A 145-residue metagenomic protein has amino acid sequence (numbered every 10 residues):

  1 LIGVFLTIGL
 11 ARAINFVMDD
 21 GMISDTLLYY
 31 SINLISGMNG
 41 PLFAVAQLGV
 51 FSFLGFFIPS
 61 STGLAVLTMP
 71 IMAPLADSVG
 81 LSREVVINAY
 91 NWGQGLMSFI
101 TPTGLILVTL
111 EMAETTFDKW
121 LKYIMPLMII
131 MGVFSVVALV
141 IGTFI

Functional and structural regions predicted by a protein language model:
L1-L10, T26-L34: Hydrophobic transmembrane alpha-helices of multi-pass solute/ion transporters
F5, G9, M22, G63 (+2 more regions): Residue-level signal for the membrane-embedded core of alpha-helical transmembrane segments, especially mid-helix
I8-M18, L34-P74, V79: Hydrophobic alpha-helical transmembrane segments of multi-pass integral membrane proteins, predominantly secondary
F16-L28, F57-I58, A138-I145: Transmembrane helix-loop junctions in multi-pass membrane proteins
L27-Y29, T62-L75, G104-T115: Re-entrant/interfacial helical elements at transmembrane boundaries that shape and gate the permeation pathway
I35-L42, W92-T101: Structural signature of hydrophobic alpha-helical transmembrane segments
P41, G80-A89, T115-P126: Membrane-interface alpha-helices at helix entry/exit sites of multi-pass transporters
L96-I145: Juxtamembrane and boundary regions of transmembrane helices in multi-pass small-molecule transporters and channels
